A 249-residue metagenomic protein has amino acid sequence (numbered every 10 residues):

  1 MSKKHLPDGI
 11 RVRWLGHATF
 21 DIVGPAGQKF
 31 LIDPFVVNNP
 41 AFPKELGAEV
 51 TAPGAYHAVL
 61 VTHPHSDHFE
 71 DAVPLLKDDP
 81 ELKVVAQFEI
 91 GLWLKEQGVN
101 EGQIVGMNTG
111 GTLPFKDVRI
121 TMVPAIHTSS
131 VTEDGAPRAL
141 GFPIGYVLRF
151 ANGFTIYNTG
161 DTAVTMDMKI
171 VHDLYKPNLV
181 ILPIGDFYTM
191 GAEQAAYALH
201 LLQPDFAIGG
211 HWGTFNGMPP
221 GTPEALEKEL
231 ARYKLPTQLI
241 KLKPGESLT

Functional and structural regions predicted by a protein language model:
M1-F30, F35-N39, E224, K228-E229 (+1 more regions): Zn-dependent metallo-beta-lactamase
S2-K3, D21-P64, E70-D78, T128-P137 (+1 more regions): Pre-active-site segment of Zn-dependent metallo-hydrolases
H5-I10, G24-F30, T112-T121, R149-I156 (+1 more regions): Beta-strand-turn-beta hairpins that frame and shape the catalytic cleft of phosphate-ester-processing enzymes
L31-D33, Y56-P64, V85-Q87, I156-T162 (+3 more regions): Active-site neighborhood of phospho(di)ester-bond hydrolases with catalytic His/Asp-centered motifs
N39, S66-E70, G91-L94, G111-P114 (+5 more regions): Active-site environment of divalent metal-dependent phosphoester hydrolases
L46-L113, R119-S129: Active-site HxH/HxHxD metal-binding segment of metal-dependent hydrolases
K83, Q97-L113, A196-T249: Binuclear metal-ion centers of metallo-dependent hydrolases, dominated by the metallo-beta-lactamase
S130-L201: Active-site-proximal loop/helix segments of hydrolase catalytic cores
